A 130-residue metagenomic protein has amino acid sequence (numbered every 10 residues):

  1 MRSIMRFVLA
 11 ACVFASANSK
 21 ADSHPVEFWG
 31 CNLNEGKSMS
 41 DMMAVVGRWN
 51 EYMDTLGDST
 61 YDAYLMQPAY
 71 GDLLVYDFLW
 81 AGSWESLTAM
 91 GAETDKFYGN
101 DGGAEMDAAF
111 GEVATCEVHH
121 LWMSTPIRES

Functional and structural regions predicted by a protein language model:
R2-A10: Sec-dependent signal peptide recognition, specifically the positively charged N-region followed immediately by
A10-N18: Hydrophobic h-region of N-terminal signal peptides that target proteins for export in Gram-negative bacteria
A17-D101, E112-S130: Short S/T/G/P-rich N-terminal loop/turn motif that feeds into the first structured element of a domain
G102-D107: Non-heme di-metal
